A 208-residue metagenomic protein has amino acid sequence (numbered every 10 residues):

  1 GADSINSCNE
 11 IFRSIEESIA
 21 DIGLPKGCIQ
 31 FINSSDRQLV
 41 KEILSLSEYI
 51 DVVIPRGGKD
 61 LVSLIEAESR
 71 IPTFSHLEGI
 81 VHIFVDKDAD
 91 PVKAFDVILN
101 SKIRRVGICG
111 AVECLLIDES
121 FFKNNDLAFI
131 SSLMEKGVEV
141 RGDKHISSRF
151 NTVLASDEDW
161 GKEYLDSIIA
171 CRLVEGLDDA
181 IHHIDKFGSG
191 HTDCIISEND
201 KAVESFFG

Functional and structural regions predicted by a protein language model:
G1-D88: Rossmann-like NAD(P) dinucleotide-binding subdomain of oxidoreductase/dehydrogenase enzymes
S14, D21, D60-D166: ALDH superfamily catalytic-core signature
L24-K26, G137, G190: Short secondary-structure junction motifs
V40-L44, S63, F95, I181 (+1 more regions): Short hydrophobic/charged patches on amphipathic alpha-helices used for structural packing and interfaces
S47, C109, K186-S189: Alpha-helix termination/capping residues and helix-transition junctions
D51, E113, D193: Conserved acidic residues
S156-G208: Conserved C-terminal structural/oligomerization subdomain of aldehyde/semialdehyde dehydrogenase
